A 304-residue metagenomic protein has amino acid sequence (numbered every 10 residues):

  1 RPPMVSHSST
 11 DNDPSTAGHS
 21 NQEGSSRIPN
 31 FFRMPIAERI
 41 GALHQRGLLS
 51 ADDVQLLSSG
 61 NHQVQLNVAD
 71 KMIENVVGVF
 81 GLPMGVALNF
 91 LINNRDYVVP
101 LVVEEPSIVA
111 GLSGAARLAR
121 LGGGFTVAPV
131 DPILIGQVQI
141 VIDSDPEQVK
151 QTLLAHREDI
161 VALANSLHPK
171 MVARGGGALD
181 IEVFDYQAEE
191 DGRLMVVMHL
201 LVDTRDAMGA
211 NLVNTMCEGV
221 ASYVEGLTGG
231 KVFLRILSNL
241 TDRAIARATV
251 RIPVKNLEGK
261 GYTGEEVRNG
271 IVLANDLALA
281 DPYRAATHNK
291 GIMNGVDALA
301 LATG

Functional and structural regions predicted by a protein language model:
M4-Y97, L101, E105, F125-I133: Acidic/polar, glycine-rich intrinsically disordered N-terminal extensions of enzymes
I36, Q65-A69, E105-V109, V149 (+7 more regions): Generic structural signal for well-ordered, non-membrane alpha-helical segments in soluble metabolic enzymes
R46, A115-G122, L163-K170, Y223-L227 (+2 more regions): Change "in soluble alpha/beta enzymes" to "in soluble alpha/beta proteins
V54, G124-V130, L167-D180, L227-N239 (+1 more regions): Flexible, glycine/charged-enriched surface loops at secondary-structure junctions
L56-V77, A173-A188, L257-D276: A short, flexible low-complexity segment enriched in Lys/Arg and Gly/Pro that occurs in N-terminal basic tails
N61-G78, P83-A87, V109-A110, A274-G291 (+1 more regions): Anaerobic metallocofactor- and corrinoid-dependent redox/one-carbon enzyme cores, especially those from methanogenesis
A69-M72, G78-R193, V197-L201: Small-residue-rich
D206-M208, V213-G304: Glycine-rich anion/phosphate-binding loop at the beta-strand->alpha-helix junction
